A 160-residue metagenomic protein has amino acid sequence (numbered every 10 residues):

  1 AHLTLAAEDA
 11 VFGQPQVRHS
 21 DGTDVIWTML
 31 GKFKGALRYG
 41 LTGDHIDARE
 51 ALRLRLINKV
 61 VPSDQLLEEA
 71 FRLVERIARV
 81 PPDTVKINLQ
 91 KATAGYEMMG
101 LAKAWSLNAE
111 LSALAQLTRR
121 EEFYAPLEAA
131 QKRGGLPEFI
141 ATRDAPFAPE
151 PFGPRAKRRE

Functional and structural regions predicted by a protein language model:
A1-V85: Crotonase-fold acyl-CoA enzyme core
G43, D47-A48, R79-E160: C-terminal alpha-helix plus adjacent terminal tail
